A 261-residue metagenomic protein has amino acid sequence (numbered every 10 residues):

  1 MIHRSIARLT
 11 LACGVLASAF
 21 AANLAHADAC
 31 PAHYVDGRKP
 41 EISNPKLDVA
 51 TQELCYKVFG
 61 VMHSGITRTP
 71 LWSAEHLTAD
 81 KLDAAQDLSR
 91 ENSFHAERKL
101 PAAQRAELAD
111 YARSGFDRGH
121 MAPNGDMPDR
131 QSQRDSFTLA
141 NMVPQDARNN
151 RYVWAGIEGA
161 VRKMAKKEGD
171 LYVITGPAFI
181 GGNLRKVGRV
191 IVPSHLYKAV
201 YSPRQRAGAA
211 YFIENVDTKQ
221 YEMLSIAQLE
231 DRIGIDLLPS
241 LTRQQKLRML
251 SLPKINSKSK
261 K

Functional and structural regions predicted by a protein language model:
I2-H3, L16-K261: Domain-level detector for secreted/extracellular nuclease and nuclease-toxin modules, and for the ENPP-like C-terminal
R4-A12: Sec-dependent signal peptide recognition, specifically the positively charged N-region followed immediately by
